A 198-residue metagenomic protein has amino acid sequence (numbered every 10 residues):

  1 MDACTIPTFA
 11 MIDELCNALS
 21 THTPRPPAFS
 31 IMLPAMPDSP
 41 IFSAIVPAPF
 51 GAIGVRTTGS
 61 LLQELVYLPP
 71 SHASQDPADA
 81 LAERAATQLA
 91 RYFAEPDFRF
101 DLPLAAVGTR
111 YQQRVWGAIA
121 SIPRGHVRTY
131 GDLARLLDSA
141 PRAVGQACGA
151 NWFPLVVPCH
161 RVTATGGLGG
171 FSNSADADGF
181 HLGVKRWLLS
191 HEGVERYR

Functional and structural regions predicted by a protein language model:
A3-F9: Intrinsic low-complexity, disordered N-terminal segments enriched in polar/charged/small residues
D38-A44, P49, F98-R198: Nucleic acid-binding interface residues in structured DNA/RNA-binding domains, emphasizing the DNA-engaging scaffolds
R56-D101: Compact structured core domains
